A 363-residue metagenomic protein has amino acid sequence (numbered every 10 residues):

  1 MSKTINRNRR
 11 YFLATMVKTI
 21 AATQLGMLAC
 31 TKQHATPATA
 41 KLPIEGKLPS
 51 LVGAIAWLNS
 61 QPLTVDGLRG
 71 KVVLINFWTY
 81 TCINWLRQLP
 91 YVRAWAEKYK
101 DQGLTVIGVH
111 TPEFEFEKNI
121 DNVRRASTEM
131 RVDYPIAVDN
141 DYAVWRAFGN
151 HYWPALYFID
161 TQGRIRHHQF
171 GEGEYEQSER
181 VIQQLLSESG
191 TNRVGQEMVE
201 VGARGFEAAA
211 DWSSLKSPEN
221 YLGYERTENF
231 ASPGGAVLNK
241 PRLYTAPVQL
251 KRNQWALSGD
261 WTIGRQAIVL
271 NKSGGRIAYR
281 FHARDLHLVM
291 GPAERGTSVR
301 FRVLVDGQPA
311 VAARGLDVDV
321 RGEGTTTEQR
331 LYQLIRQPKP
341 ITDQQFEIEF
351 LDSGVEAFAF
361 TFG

Functional and structural regions predicted by a protein language model:
S2-I20: N-terminal secretory signal peptides and thylakoid transit peptides that target proteins across membranes
H34-D66: N-terminal "domain-start" segment that seeds a small globular fold
L48-V52, R180-G363: Non-globular targeting/processing and membrane-anchoring segments
T64-I83, V106: Short active-site neighborhood of thiol/selenol oxidoreductases, capturing the structured segment around
L86-E129, N140-V144, V299-F301: Structural microenvironment flanking redox-active thiols in thiol-disulfide oxidoreductases
D121-I159, L288: Short, internal strand/loop/helix patches that form the active-site neighborhood or redox-interaction surface
F158-R166: Short, glycine-anchored, charge-dense loop/turn motifs used at functional sites
I165-L186: Non-catalytic, surface beta->alpha helical segment in thiol-disulfide oxidoreductase systems
